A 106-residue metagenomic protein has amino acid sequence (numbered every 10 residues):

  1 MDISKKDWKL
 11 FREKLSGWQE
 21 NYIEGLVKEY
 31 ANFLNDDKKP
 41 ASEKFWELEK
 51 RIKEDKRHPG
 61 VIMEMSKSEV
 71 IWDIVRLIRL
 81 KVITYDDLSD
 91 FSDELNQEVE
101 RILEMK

Functional and structural regions predicted by a protein language model:
M1-K106: Acidic, Ser/Pro/Thr-rich low-complexity regulatory regions and the short amphipathic helical interaction modules they
